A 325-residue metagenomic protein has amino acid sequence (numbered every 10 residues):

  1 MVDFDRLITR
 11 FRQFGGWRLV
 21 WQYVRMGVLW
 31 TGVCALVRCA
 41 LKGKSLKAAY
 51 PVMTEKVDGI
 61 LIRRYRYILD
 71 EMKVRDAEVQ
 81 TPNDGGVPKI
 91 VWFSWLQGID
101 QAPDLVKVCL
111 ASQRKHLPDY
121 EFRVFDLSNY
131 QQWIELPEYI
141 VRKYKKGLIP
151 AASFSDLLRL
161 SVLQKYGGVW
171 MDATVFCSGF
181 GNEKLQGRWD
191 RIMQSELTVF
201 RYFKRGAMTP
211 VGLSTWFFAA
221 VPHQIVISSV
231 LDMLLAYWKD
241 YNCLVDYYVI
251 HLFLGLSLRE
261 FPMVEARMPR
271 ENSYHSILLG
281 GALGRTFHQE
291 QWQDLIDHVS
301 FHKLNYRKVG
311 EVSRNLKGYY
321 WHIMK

Functional and structural regions predicted by a protein language model:
M1-S155, A173-K325: Glycosyltransferase-associated regions of secretory-pathway enzymes, highlighting luminal stem/catalytic domains
D156-Y166: Small-residue hinge/turn detector
Y166, M171-A173: Active-site acidic Asp-centered loop
